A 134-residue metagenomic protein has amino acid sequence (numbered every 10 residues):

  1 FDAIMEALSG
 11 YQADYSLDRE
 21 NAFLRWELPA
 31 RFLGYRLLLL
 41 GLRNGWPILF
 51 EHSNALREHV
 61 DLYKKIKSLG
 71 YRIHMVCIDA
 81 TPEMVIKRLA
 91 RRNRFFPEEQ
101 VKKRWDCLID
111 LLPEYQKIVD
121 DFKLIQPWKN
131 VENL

Functional and structural regions predicted by a protein language model:
F1-K65: Conserved nucleotide-sensing/catalytic segment adjacent to the nucleotide-binding pocket in NTP-handling enzymes
A3-M5, A55, D79-M84, K129-E132: Conserved nucleotide-binding/hydrolysis micro-motifs of P-loop NTPases
L28-R31, D79-A80, W105-L108: Short C-terminal domain-edge/linker segments immediately following a structured domain
G45, L69-H74, K117-D121: Short glycine-/polar-rich loops that comprise or flank the Walker A/P-loop and associated switch/sensor motifs
F50-E51, C77-I78, I125: Small/polar loops that bind or transfer phosphate-bearing groups
K67-L89: Conserved phosphate-donor/acceptor-positioning beta-strand/loop module used by diverse small-molecule
E83-L134: Conserved GTP-binding G-domain of TRAFAC-class P-loop NTPases and closely related GTPase folds
